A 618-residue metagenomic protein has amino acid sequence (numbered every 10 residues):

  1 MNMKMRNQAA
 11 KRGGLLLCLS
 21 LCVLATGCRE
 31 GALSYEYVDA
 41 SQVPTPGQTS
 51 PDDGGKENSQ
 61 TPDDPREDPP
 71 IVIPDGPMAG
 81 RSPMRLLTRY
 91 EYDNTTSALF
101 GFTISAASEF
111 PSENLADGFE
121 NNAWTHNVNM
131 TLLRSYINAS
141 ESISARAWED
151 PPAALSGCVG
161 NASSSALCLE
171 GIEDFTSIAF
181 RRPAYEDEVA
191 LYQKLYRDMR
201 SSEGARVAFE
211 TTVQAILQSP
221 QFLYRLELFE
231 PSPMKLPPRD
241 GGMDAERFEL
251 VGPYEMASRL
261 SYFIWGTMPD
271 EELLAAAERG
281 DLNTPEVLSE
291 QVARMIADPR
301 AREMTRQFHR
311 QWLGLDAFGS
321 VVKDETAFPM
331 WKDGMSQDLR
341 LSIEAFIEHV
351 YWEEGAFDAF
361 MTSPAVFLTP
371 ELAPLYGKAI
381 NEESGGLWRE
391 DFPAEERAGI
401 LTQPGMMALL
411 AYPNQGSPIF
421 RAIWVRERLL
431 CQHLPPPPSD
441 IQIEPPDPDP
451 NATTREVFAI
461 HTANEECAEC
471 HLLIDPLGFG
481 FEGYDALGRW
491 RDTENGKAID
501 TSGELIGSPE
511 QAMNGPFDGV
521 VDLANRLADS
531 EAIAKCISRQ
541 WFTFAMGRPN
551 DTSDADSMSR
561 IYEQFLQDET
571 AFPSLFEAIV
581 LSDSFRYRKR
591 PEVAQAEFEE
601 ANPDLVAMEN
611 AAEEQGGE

Functional and structural regions predicted by a protein language model:
M1-K11, P44: N-terminal secretory signal peptides that target proteins for export/translocation
V23-G27: C-terminal motif of bacterial Sec signal peptides marking the signal peptidase cleavage site
C28-D75, D240, N610-G617: Ser/Thr-rich, Pro/Gly/Ala-heavy low-complexity intrinsically disordered linkers and tails of secreted extracellular
E67, E113, N122-E173, L226 (+2 more regions): Short, functional "switch" segments adjacent to catalytic/cofactor/reactive centers
R146-W148, P152, A205, L223-E227 (+4 more regions): Long, ordered, helix-rich scaffold segments
S163-T212, P220-L223: A conserved hydrophobic secondary-structure block that centers on an alpha-helix together with its immediately flanking
A179, A373, R389-A528, A532-A534 (+4 more regions): Sequence context surrounding c-type heme c attachment/ligation sites in exported
E286-W424, P435, E614-G617: A cross-family structural signal marking well-folded subdomains
